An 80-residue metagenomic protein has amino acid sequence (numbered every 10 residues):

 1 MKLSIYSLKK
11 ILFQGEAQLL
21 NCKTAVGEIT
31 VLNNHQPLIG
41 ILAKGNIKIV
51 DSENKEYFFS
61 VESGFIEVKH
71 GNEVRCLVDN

Functional and structural regions predicted by a protein language model:
K2-N80: Compact, glycine-rich, soluble single-domain proteins
